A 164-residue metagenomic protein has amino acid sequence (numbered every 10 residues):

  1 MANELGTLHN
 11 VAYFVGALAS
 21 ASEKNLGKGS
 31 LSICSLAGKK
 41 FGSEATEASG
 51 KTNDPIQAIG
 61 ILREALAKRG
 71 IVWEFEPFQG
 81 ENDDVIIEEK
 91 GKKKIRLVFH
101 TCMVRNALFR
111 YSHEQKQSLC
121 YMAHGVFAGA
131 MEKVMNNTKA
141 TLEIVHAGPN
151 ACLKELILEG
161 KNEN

Functional and structural regions predicted by a protein language model:
M1-L119, N137-L153, E159-N164: N-terminal accessory segment detector
S118-N137: Active-site helix/loop of acyl-thioester processing domains in fatty-acid/polyketide metabolism, spanning hotdog-fold
